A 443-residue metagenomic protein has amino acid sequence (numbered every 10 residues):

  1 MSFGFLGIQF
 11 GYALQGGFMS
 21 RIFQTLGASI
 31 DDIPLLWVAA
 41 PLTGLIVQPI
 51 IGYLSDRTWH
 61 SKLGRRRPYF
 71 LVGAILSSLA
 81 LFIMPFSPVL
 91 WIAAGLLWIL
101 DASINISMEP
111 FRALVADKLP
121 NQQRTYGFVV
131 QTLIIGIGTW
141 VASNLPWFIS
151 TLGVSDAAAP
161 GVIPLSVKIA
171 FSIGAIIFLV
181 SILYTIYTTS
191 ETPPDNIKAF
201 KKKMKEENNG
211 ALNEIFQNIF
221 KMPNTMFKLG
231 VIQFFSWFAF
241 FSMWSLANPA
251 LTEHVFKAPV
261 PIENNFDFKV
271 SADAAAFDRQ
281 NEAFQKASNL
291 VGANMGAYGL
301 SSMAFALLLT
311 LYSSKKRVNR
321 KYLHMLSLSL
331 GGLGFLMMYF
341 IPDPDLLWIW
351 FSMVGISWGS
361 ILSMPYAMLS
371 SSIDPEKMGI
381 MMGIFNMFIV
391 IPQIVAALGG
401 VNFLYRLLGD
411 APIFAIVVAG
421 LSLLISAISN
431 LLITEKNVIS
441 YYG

Functional and structural regions predicted by a protein language model:
M1-T43, K228-I232, S236-P261: Helix-loop boundary and gating motifs at the non-cytosolic
I46-L63, A304-N319, L404: Helix-to-loop junctions at the C-terminal end of transmembrane segments in multipass secondary transporters
F70-P88, S329-P342: C-terminal ends and interior cores of transmembrane alpha-helices in multi-pass membrane transporters/permeases
A80-M84, P88-S107, L346-S360: Hydrophobic core of transmembrane alpha-helices in multi-pass small-molecule transporters, especially MFS/SLC-type
P88-G95, I104-S107, F111, K118-S242 (+2 more regions): Intracellular loop-helix junctions on the cytosolic face of multi-pass helical membrane proteins
I106-L119, S360-D374: Intracellular juxtamembrane helix-capping segments at the cytosolic ends of symmetry-related transmembrane helices
R320-M364: C-terminal transmembrane helical hairpin of 12-TM major facilitator-type secondary transporters
M378-R406: A late C-terminal transmembrane helix in Major Facilitator Superfamily
